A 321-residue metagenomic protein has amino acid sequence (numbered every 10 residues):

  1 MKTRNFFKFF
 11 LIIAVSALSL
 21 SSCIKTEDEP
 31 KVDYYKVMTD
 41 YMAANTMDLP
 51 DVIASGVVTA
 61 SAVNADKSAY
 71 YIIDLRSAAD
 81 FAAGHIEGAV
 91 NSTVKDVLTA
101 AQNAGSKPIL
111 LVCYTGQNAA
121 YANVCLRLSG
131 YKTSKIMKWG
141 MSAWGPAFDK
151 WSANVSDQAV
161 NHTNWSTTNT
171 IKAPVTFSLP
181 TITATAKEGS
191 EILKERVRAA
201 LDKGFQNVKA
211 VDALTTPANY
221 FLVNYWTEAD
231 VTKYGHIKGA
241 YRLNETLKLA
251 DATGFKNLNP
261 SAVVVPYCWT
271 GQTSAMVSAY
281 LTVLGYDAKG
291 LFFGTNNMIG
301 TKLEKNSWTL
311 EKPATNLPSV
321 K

Functional and structural regions predicted by a protein language model:
M1-F10: Bacterial N-terminal signal peptides that target proteins for export
L18-S22: C-terminal motif of bacterial Sec signal peptides marking the signal peptidase cleavage site
I24-V57, A82-P108, A120-G204, V231-V263 (+1 more regions): Rhodanese-like catalytic fold shared by cysteine-dependent sulfurtransferases and DSP/PTP-type phosphatases
A60-S68, A213-T216: A short acidic-Thr-Gly-centered motif at the start of a beta-strand
Y71-R76, A89-S92, F221-N224, A240: Short hydrophobic beta-strand that contains or immediately precedes a catalytic carboxylate
V112, Y267: Short, surface-exposed ligand- or partner-binding patches at beta-edge/loop junctions that are enriched in aromatics
